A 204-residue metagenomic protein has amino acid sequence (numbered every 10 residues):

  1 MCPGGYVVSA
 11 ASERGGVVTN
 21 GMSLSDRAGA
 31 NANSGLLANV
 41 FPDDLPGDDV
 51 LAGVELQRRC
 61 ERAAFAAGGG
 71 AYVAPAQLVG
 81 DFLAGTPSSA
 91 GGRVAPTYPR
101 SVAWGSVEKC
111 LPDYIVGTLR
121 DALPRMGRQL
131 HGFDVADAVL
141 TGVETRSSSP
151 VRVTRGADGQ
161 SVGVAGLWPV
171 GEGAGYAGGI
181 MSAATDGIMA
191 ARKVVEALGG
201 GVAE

Functional and structural regions predicted by a protein language model:
M1-S106: An anion/pyrophosphate-binding glycine-rich loop and adjacent beta-alpha core in soluble alpha-beta enzymes
A66-A71, A184, L198-V202: Short C-terminal domain-edge/linker segments immediately following a structured domain
V79-F82, K193-E204: Active-site-proximal substrate-binding core of FAD-dependent oxidoreductases
A84, S89-P99, L111, I115-T118 (+2 more regions): Catalytic cofactor-binding cores of redox enzymes
S88, P124, R128-G132, E196-G200: Generic secondary-structure signature for well-ordered alpha-helical cores
V102-A177: A glycine-rich dinucleotide-binding beta-alpha-beta segment and adjacent secondary-structure elements that constitute
G173-L198: A conserved FAD-binding loop/helix module that cradles the flavin
